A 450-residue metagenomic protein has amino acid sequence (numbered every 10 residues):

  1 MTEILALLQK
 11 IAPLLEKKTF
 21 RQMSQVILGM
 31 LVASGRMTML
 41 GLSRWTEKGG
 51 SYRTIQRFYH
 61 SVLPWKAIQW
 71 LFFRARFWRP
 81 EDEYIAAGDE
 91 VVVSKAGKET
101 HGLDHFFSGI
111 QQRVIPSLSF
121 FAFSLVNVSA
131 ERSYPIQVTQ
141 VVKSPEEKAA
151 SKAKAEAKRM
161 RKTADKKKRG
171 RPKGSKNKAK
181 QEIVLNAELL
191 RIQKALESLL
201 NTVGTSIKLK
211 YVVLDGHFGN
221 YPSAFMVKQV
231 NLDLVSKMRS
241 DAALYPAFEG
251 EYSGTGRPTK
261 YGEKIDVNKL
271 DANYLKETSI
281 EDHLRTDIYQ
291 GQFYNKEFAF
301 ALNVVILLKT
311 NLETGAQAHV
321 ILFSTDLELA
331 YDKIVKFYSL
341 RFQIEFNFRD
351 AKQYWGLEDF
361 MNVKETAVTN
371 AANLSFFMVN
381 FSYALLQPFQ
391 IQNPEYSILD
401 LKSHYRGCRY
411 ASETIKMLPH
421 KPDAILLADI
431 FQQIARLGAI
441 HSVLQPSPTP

Functional and structural regions predicted by a protein language model:
A6-Q22, V26, M30-K98, L103-H105 (+6 more regions): Electropositive nucleic-acid engagement tracts
L42, D82-A96, F123, Y211-G219 (+4 more regions): Short, conserved catalytic/metal-binding motifs centered on acidic residues
R53-R57, I110-I207, A301-I321, E328: Electropositive, glycine- and tryptophan-enriched low-complexity nucleic-acid-binding patches
Y59-K158, I288-Y294: Active-site-proximal, Lys/Arg-enriched surface segment that forms a nucleic-acid-binding/basic interface patch
V92, K264, Y331-N362: Short amphipathic alpha-helical "interface-anchor" segments enriched in bulky aromatics
K166-I306, P394-L399, L444, P448: An internal, acidic/charged active-site-proximal segment that coordinates divalent cations and/or engages
D359-T414: Basic, amphipathic alpha-helical segments enriched in Lys/Arg and hydrophobic/aromatic residues
Y396, L401-P450: Long, low-complexity C-terminal extensions of enzymes
